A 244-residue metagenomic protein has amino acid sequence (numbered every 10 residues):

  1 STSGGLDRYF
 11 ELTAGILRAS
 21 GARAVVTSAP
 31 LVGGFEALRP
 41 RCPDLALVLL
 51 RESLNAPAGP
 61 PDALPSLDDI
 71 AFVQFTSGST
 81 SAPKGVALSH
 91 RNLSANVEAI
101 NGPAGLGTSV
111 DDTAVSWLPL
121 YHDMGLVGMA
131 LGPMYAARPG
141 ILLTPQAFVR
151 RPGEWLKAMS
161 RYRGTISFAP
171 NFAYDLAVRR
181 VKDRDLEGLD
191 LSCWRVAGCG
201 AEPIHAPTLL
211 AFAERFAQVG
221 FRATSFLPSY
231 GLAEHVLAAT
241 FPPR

Functional and structural regions predicted by a protein language model:
S1-G4, D111, W117-L120: Conserved AMP-binding/adenylate-forming
T2-I16, R23-Q74, A82, V181 (+2 more regions): ANL superfamily adenylate-forming
A19-R23, R161-Y162: Active-site charged/polar residues at nucleotide-handling catalytic sites that mediate phosphoryl, nucleotidyl
R23, D68, D112, T165 (+1 more regions): Conserved acidic residues
R39-V48, P145-R244: Conserved adenylate-forming
P57-F75, S81-A82, A87, N92 (+3 more regions): Conserved pre-ATP/AMP-binding loop-to-beta segment of ANL
S79, A137, A201: Conserved G/P- and acidic residue-centered "switch" motifs that form tight phosphate/ATP-binding loops in soluble
S94-T113, D123-T165, R180-R184: Conserved AMP-binding/adenylation subdomain of ANL enzymes
